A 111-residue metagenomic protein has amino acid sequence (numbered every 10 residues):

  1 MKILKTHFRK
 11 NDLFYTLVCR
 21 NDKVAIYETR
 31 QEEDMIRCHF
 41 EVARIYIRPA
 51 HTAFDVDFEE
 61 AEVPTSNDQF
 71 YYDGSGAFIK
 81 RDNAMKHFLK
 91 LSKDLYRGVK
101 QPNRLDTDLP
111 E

Functional and structural regions predicted by a protein language model:
M1-P64: Short N-terminal "domain-start" leader segments that mark the transition from disordered tails or signal peptides into
Y27, G76-F78, K100: Compositionally biased, intrinsically disordered low-complexity regions
T65-N83: A short, exposed loop/beta-hairpin motif centered on an aromatic-Gly-Thr core
I79-Y96: A short, charged, amphipathic alpha-helix used as a generic interaction element across diverse proteins
L95-N103: ADP-ribosyltransferase catalytic core
L105-E111: Short acidic DE-rich linear segments
